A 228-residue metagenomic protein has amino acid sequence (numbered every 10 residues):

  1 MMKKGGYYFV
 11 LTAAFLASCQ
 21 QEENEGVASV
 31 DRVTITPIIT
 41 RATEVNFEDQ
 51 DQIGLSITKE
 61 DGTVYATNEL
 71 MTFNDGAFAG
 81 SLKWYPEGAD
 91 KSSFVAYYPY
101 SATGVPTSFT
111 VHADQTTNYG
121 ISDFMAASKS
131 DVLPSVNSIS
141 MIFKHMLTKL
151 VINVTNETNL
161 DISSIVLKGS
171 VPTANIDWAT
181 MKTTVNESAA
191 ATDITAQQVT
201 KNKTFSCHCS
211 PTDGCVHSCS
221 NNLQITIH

Functional and structural regions predicted by a protein language model:
K3-T12, A17-H228: Sec-type signal peptide cleavage vicinity
